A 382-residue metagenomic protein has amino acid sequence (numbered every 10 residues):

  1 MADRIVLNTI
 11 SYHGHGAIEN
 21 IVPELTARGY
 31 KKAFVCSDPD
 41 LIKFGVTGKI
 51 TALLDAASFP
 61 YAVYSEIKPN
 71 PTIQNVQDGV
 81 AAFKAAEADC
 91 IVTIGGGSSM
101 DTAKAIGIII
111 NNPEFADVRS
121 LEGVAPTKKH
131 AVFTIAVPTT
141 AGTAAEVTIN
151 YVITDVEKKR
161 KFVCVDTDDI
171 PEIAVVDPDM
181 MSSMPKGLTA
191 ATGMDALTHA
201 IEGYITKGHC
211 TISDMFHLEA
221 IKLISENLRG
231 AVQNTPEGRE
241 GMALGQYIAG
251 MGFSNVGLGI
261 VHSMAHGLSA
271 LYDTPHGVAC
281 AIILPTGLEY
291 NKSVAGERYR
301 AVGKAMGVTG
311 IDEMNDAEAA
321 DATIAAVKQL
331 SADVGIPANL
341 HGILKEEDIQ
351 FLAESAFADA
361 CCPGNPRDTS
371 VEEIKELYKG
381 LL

Functional and structural regions predicted by a protein language model:
M1-Y64, L381: An N-terminal, well-structured beta->alpha segment
I18-I21, K43-V46, I73-V76, S99-A103 (+3 more regions): Short glycine/serine/threonine-rich phosphate/pyrophosphate-binding segments that cradle anionic phosphate groups
I42-F115, R229-R239: N-terminal small/polar loop signature for handling phosphorylated ligands or for N-terminal nucleophile
Q74-D179: Glycine/threonine-rich beta-strand-loop-alpha-helix active-site module that forms ligand/phosphate-binding
N150-V256: Carboxylate- and glycine-rich phosphate/diphosphate-binding segment that chelates Mg2+/Mn2+
V256-A322: C-terminal catalytic subdomain
Y299, T309-L382: C-terminal charged capping/lid subdomain of soluble metabolic enzymes
